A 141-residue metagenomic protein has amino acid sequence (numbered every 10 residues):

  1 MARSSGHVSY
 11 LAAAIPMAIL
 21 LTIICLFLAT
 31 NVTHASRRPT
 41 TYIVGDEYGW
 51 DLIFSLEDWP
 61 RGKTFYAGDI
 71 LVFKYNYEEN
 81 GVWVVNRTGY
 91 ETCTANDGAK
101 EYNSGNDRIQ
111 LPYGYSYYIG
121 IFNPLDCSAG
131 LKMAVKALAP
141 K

Functional and structural regions predicted by a protein language model:
A2-D51, E78-N80, E91-K141: Extracellular/periplasmic metallocenter environments
L71, N80-G81: Primarily extracytoplasmic ectodomains and periplasmic/lumenal surface modules that are beta-strand-rich
K74-Y75: Hydrophobic, repeat-rich solenoid/adaptor surfaces of innate immune receptors and signaling proteins
V84-G89: Short, surface-exposed beta-strand/strand-loop-strand elements in extracellular ectodomains
